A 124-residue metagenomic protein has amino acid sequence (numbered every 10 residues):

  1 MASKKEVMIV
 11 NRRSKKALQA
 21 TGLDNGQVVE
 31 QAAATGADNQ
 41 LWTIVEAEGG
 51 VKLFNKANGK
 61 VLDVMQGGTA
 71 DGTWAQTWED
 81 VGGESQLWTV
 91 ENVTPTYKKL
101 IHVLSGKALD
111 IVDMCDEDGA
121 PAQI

Functional and structural regions predicted by a protein language model:
M1-I124: Lectin-like carbohydrate-binding module/patch detector with strong preference for beta-trefoil
